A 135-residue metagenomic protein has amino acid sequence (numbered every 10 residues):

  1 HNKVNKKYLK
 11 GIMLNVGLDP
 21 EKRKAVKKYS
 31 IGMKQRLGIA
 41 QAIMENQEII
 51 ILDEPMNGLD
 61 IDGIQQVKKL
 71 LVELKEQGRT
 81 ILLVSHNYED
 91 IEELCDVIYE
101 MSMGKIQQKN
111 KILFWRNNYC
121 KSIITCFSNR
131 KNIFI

Functional and structural regions predicted by a protein language model:
V4-E21: Conserved ABC ATPase "signature" region
I39: Hydrophobic anchor residue at the start of the ABC signature
I50-D53: Catalytic Walker B motif of ABC-type/P-loop ATPase nucleotide-binding domains
I61-D62: Helix N-cap at the start of a conserved alpha-helix in ABC-type nucleotide-binding domains
Q65-Q77: Helical segment within the ABC ATPase nucleotide-binding domain
S85-H86: H-loop/switch region of ABC-family ATPase nucleotide-binding domains
I91-E93: A short, surface-exposed alpha-helical micro-motif characterized by mixed small hydrophobic and charged/polar residues
